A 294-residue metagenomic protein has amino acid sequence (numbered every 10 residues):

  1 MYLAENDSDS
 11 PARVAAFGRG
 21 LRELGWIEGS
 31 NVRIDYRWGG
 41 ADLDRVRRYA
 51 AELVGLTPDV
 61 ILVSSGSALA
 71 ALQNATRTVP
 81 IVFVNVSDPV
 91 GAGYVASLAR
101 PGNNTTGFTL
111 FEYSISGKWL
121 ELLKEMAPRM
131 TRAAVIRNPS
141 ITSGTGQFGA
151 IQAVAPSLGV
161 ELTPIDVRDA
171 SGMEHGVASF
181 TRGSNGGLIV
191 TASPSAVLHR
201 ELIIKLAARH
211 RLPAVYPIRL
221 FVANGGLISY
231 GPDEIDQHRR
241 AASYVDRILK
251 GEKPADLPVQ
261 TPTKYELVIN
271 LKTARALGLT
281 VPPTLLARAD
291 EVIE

Functional and structural regions predicted by a protein language model:
M1-E294: Short hydrophobic alpha-helices and adjacent helix-cap/hinge residues
